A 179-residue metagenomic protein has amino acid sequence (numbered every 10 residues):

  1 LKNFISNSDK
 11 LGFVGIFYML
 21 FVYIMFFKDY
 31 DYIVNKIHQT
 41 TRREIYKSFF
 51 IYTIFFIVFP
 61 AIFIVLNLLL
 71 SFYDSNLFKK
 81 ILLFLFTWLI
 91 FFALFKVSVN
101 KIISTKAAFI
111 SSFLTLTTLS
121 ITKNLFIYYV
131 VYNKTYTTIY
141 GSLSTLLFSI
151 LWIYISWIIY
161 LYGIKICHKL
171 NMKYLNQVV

Functional and structural regions predicted by a protein language model:
L1-V179: Membrane-embedded alpha-helices and immediately adjacent juxtamembrane helical segments in alpha-helical membrane
